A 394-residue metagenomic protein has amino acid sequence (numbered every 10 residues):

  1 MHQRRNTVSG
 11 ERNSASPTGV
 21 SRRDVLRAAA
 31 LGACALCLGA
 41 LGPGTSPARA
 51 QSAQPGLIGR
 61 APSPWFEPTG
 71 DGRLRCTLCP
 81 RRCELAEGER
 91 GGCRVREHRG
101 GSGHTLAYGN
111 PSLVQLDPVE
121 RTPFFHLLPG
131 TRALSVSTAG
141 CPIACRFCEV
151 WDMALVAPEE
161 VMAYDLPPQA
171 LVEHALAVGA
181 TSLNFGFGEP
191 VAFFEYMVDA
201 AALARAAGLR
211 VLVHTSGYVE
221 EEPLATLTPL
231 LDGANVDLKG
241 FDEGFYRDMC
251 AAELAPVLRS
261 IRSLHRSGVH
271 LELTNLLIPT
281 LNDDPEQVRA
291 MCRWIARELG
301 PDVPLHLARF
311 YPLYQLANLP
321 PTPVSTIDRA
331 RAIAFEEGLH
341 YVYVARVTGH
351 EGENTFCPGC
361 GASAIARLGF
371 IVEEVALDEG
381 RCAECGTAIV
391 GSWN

Functional and structural regions predicted by a protein language model:
R4, S52-R75, R81-S137, D152-L155 (+2 more regions): N-terminal [4Fe-4S]-dependent radical SAM core
S9-A33: N-terminal secretory signal peptides and thylakoid transit peptides that target proteins across membranes
G19-D24, A35-P55: N-terminal twin-arginine translocation
C76, C145, C357, C382-C385: Short cysteine-rich clusters marking metal-coordination/redox-active sites
H98-G233: Conserved Radical SAM active-site core
A154-L155, F187-A192, Y218-L224, A234-A251 (+2 more regions): Conserved radical SAM core fold
L176-L203, F245-L258, N275-A290, A296: Conserved glycine-rich "GG(E/T)P / GGGxP" loop and the immediately following alpha-helix in the radical SAM core
A255-L316, I327-V344: Conserved C-terminal portion of the radical SAM core fold that forms the substrate/S-adenosylmethionine-binding
